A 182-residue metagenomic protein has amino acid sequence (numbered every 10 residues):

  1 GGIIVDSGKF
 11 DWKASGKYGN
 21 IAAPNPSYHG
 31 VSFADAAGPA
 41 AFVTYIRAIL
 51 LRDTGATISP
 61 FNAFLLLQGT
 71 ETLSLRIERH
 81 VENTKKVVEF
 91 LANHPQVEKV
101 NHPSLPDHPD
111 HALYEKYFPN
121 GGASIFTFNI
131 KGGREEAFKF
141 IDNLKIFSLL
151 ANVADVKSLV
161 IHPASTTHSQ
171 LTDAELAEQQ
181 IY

Functional and structural regions predicted by a protein language model:
I3-I125, N129-I141, I146-V156: Active-site C-terminal subdomain of aminotransferase-like
R76, D142-N143, S158-Y182: PLP-dependent enzyme catalytic core of the Aspartate aminotransferase-like
